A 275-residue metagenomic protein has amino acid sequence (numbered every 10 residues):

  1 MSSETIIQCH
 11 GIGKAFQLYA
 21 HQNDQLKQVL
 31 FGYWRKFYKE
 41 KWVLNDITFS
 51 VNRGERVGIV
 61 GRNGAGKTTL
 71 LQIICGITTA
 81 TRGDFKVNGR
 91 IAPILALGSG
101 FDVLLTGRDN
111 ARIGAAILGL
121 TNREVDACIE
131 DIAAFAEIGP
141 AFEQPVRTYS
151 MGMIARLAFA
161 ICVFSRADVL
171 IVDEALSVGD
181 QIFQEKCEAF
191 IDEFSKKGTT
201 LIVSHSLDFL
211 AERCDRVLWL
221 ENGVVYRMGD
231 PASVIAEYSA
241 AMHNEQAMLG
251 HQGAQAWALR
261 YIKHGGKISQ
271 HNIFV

Functional and structural regions predicted by a protein language model:
S2, A236-V275: ABC ATPase nucleotide-binding domains
V60-R62: The feature captures the beta-strand-to-loop junction immediately N-terminal to the Walker
N122-T148: Conserved ABC nucleotide-binding domain
S206-E212: Conserved H-loop
N222-G223, Y238: Conserved ABC ATPase "signature" C-loop
M228-G229: ABC ATPase "signature
